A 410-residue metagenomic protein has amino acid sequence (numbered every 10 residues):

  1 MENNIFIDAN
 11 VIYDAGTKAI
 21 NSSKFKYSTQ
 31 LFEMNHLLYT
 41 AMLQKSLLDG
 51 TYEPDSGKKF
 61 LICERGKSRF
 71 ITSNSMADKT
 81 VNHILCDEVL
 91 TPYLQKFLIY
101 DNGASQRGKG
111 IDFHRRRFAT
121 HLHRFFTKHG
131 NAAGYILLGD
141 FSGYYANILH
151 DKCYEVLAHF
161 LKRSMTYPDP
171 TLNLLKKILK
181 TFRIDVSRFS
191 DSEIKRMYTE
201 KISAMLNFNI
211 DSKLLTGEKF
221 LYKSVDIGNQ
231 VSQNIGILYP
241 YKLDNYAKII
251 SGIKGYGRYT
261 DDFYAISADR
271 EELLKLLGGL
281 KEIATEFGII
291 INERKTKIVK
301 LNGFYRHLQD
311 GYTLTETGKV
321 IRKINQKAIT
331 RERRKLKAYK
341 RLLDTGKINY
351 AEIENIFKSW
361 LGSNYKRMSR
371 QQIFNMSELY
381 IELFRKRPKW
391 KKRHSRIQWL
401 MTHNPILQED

Functional and structural regions predicted by a protein language model:
M1-S46, M401-D410: Non-catalytic, polymerase-adjacent accessory regions of viral genome-replication enzymes
F25-T29, G66-F70, I99-G103, G139 (+2 more regions): Glycine- and acidic
I71-S105, K213, G217: Glycine/proline-rich, flexible active-site/cofactor-binding loop segments that harbor closely spaced acidic
N74, K79, H83, N207-Y222 (+4 more regions): Right-hand nucleic-acid polymerase module
E88-L149: Active-site-proximal segment of RNA-dependent polymerases
K128-T260, Y264-K275: Conserved polymerase palm-domain catalytic core
L276-I283: Short amphipathic alpha-helices in soluble, non-transmembrane regions that often serve as interface/regulatory elements
